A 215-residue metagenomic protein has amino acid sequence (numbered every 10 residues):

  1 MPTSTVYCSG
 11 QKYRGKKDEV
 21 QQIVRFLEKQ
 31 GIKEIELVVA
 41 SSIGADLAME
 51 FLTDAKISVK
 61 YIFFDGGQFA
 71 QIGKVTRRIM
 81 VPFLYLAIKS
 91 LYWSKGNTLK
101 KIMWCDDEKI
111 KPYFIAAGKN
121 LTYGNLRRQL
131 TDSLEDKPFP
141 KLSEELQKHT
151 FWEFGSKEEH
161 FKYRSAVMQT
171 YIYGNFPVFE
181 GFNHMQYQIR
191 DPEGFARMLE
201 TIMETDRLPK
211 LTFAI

Functional and structural regions predicted by a protein language model:
S4-L37: Active-site loop/oxyanion-hole signature of alpha/beta-hydrolase fold enzymes
V39-A48: Gly/Ala-rich beta-loop-alpha elbow adjacent to hydrolase catalytic centers
T53-S90: Flexible "cap/lid" loop of the alpha/beta hydrolase fold
K74-V75, L91-E144: Conserved alpha/beta-hydrolase catalytic His-Asp/Glu region
T131-M168, E180: Conserved serine/cysteine hydrolase catalytic core
T170-M185: Catalytic histidine neighborhood in serine/cysteine hydrolases with alpha/beta-hydrolase-type architecture
F182-A196: Catalytic histidine-centered segment of alpha/beta-hydrolase-like enzymes
R207-I215: Alpha/beta-hydrolase-fold serine-hydrolase catalytic core, especially in secreted/extracellular enzymes
